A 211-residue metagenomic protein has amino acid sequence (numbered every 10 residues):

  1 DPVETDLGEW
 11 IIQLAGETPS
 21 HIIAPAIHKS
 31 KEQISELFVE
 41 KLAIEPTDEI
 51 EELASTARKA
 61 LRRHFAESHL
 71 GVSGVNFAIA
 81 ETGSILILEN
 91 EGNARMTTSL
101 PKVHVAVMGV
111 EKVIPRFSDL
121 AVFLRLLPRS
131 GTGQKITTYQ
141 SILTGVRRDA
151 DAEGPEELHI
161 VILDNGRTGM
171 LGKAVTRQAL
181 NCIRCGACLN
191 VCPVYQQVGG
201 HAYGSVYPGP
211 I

Functional and structural regions predicted by a protein language model:
D1-V175: The feature marks the mature, well-folded catalytic cores of soluble enzymes
K112, L180-R184: Short, contiguous, pocket-lining structural segments that sit at or immediately flank catalytic/ligand-binding sites
R125-P128, T132, I183-A187, P193 (+1 more regions): Hydrophobic alpha-helix feature that most strongly marks membrane-spanning transmembrane helices and their immediate
D151-A179, L189-N190, V194-I211: Ferredoxin-type iron-sulfur electron-transfer modules in oxidoreductases and energy-metabolism complexes
